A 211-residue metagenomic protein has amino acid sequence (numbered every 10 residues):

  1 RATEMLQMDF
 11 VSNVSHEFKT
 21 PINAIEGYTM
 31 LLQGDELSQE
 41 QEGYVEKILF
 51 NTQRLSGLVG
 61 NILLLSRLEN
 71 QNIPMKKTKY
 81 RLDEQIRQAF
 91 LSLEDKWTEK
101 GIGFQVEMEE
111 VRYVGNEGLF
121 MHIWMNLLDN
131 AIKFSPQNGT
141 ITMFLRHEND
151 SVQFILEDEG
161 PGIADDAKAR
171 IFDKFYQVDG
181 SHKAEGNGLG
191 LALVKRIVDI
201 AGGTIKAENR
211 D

Functional and structural regions predicted by a protein language model:
Q33-Q39: Short acidic helix/loop segment immediately C-terminal to the autophosphorylated histidine in two-component histidine
F50-L55: Short alpha-helical segment of the dimerization/phosphotransfer core of two-component systems
N70-M75, M108, R112-G118: Conserved micro-motifs of the catalytic ATP-binding
K76-E94, G103-Q105: A conserved beta-strand-to-alpha-helix junction within the catalytic ATP-binding
A131-I132: Short helix-loop "hinge" at the ATP-lid/N-box region of the Bergerat-fold HATPase_c
I163-F175: Short conserved segment of the HATPase_c
